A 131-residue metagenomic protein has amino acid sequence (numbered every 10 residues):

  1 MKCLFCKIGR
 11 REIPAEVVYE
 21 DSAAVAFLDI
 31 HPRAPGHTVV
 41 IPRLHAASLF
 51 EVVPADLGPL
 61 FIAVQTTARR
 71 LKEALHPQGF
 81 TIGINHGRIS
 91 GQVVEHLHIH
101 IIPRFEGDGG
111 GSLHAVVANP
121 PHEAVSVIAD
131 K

Functional and structural regions predicted by a protein language model:
M1-K131: HIT superfamily nucleotide-processing domains
